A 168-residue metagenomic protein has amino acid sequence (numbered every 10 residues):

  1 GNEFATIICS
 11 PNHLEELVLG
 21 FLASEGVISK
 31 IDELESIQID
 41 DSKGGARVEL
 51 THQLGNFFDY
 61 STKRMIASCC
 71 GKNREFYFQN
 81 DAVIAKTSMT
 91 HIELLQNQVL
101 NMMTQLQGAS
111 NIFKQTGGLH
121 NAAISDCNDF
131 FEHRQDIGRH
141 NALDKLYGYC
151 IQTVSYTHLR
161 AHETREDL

Functional and structural regions predicted by a protein language model:
N2-S125, E132-H133: Intrinsically disordered, low-complexity regions enriched in acidic/Ser/Thr/Pro/Gln residues
L14, R139-H140, E166: Alpha-helix N-cap/helix-start and coil->helix boundary motif
V18, A46, A122, A142 (+2 more regions): Small-side-chain structural scaffolding
S24, E166-D167: General alpha-helical segment detector with a strong preference for membrane-spanning helices and helix-boundary regions
Q115-G118, A123-Y156: Glycine- and Gly-Pro-enriched alpha-helical subdomains that act as flexible, kink-prone "lid/hinge" or packing modules
T157-E166: Conserved small/polar residues in nucleotide/adenosyl-binding loops
